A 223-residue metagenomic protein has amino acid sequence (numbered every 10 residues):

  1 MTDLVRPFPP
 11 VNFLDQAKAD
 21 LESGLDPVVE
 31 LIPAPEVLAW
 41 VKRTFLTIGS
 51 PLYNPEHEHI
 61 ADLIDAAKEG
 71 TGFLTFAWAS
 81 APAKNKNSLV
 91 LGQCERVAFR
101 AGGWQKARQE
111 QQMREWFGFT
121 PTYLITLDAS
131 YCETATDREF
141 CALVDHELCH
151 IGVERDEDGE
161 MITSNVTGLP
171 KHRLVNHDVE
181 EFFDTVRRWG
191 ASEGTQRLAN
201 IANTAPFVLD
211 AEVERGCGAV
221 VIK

Functional and structural regions predicted by a protein language model:
T2, S23-T44, G49-L74, A79-T134 (+1 more regions): Metalloprotease/metallohydrolase-associated module, dominated by Zn2+-dependent proteases
T2-D15, V221: Acidic, serine/threonine- and proline/glycine-rich low-complexity repeats
P9, R108-Q112, E147: Short, functional N-terminal and low-complexity linear motifs
L14-D26: A short, surface-exposed helix-loop junction/capping segment
V37, F140-C141: Hydrophobic (often cysteine-bearing) scaffold residues that line and stabilize catalytic clefts of nucleotide/cofactor
D137: …; additionally, a secondary subgroup of soluble metalloenzymes is captured
A142-E154: Active-site recognition of the HExxH zinc-binding catalytic motif
